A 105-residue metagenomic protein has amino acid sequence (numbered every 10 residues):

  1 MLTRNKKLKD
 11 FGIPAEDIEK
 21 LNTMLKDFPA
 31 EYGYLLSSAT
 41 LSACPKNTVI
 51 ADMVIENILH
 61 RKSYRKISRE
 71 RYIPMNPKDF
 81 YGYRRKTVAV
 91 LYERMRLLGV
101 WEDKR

Functional and structural regions predicted by a protein language model:
M1-P45, R65, Y72, M95-R105: N-terminal interaction/assembly modules
L2, V54, P77-K78: Helix-centric, low-specificity signal for extended rod-like, repetitive segments
Y34-S38, A51, Y64, P77 (+2 more regions): Generic internal hydrophobic packing segments that stabilize the cores of diverse globular domains
P45-S63: Short amphipathic alpha helix immediately N-terminal
I55-L59, Y72, R85: Short amphipathic alpha-helical surface patches that mediate protein-protein
L59, N76, V90, E102-D103: Charge-rich, low-complexity amphipathic helices in intrinsically disordered tails/linkers adjacent to domains
R61-K78: Helix-turn-helix DNA-binding module
F80-L98: DNA major-groove recognition helices of helix-turn-helix
